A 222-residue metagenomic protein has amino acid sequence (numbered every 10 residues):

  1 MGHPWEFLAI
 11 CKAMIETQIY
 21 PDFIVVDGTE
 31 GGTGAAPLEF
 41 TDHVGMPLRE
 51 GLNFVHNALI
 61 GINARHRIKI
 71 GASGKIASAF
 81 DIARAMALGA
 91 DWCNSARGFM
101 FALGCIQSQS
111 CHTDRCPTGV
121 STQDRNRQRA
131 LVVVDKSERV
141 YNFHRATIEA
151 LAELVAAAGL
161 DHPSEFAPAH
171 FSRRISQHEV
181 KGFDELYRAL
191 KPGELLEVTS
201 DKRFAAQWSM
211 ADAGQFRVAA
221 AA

Functional and structural regions predicted by a protein language model:
M1-Q128: Glycine-rich phosphate/ribose-binding loops and adjacent secondary-structure elements that form binding surfaces
V133-A222: C-terminal extensions of enzymes
